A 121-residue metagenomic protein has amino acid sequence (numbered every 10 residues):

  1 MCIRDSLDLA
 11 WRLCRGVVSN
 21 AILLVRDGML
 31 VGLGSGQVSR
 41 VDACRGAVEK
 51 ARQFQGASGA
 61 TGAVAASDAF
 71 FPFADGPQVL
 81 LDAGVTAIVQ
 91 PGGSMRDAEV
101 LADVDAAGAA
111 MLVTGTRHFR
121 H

Functional and structural regions predicted by a protein language model:
M1-S6: Conserved small/polar residues in nucleotide/adenosyl-binding loops
L7-W11: Glycine-rich, charged/polar anion/phosphate-binding loops that engage phosphate groups from diverse ligands
G16-S19: Short, small/polar residue-rich loop motifs at catalytic or cofactor-binding pockets
A21-V25, G32-L33, S67, V89-Q90 (+1 more regions): General beta-strand structural signal in soluble alpha/beta enzymes
L23, M29-P77: Glycine- and Gly-Pro-enriched alpha-helical subdomains that act as flexible, kink-prone "lid/hinge" or packing modules
F73, Q78-H121: C-terminal binding/interaction regions
